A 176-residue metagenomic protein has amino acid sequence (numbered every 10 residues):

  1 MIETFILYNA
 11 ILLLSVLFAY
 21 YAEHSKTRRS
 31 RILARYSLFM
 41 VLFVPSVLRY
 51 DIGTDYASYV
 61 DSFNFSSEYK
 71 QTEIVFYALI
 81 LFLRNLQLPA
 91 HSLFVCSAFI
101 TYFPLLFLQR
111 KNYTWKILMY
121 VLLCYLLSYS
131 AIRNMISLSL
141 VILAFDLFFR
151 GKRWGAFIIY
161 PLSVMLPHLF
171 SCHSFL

Functional and structural regions predicted by a protein language model:
M1-L176: Terminal, non-globular segments
